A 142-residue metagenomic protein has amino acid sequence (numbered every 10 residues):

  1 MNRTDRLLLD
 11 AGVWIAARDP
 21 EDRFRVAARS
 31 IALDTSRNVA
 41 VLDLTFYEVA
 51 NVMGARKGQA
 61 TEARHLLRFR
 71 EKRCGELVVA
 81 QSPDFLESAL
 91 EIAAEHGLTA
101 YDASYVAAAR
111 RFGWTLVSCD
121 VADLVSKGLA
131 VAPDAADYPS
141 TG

Functional and structural regions predicted by a protein language model:
M1-R6, L42, V78-V79, V106-G142: Acidic, PIN/NYN-like endoribonuclease modules and their adjacent C-terminal/linker elements
M1-V41, A55-H65, A122, T141: Short, well-structured N-terminal submotif of metal-dependent ribonuclease cores
V13, T45, D84-F85, Y105 (+1 more regions): Alpha-helix capping/helix-boundary segments
P20, L44-T45, R64-E95: Acidic catalytic patch
L33, A94, R110: Anion (oxyanion) recognition and catalysis
N38, T99, G113-T115: Residue-level detector of anion-binding/catalytic polar loops
D43-N51: Short, conserved active-site loops that position catalytic residues or coordinate cofactors/metal ions across diverse
A50-G54, L90: Amphipathic alpha-helical segments within well-ordered protein domains
